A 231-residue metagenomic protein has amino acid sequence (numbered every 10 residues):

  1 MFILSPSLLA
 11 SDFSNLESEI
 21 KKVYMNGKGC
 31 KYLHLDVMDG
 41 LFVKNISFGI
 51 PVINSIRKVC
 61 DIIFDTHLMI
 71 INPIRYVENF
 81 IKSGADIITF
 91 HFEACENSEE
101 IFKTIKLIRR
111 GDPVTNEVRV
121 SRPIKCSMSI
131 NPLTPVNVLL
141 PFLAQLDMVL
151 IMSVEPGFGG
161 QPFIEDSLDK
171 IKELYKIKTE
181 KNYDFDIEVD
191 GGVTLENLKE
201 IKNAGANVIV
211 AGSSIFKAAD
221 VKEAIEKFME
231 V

Functional and structural regions predicted by a protein language model:
M1-S83, I87-T89, E93-E100, T104 (+8 more regions): Conserved N-terminal beta1-alpha1 strand-loop-helix module at the mouth
M38, S47, K125, E155-F158 (+2 more regions): Short glycine/serine/threonine-biased micro-segments
I62, R122-I124, N182-F185: A short helix->loop->beta-strand "cap" motif at the edges of active sites that frequently abuts
S129-L133: Short gly/ser/thr-rich secondary-structure transition/capping motifs
V154, G160-Q161, D184: Strongly charged, low-complexity linkers/loops
K176, Y183-V189, T194-V231: Alpha/beta catalytic cores of nucleotide-metabolism and tRNA/nucleoside-modifying enzymes
